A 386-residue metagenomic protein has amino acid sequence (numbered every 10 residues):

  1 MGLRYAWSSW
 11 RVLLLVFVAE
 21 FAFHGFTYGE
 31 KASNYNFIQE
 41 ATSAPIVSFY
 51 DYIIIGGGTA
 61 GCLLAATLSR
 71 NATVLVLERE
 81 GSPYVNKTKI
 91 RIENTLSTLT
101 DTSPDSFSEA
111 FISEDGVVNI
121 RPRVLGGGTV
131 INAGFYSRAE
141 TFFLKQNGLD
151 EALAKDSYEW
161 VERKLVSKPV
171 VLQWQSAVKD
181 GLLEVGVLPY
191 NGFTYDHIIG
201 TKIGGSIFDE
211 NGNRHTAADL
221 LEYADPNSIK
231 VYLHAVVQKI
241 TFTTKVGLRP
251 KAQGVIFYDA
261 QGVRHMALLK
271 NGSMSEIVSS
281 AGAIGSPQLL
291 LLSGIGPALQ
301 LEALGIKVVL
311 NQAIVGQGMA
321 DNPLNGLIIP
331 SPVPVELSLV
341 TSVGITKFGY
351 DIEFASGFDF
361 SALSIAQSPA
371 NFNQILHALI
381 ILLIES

Functional and structural regions predicted by a protein language model:
M1-W7: N-terminal secretory signal peptides that target proteins for export/translocation
W7-L13, E20-Y50, G148-Y195, K202-I203 (+1 more regions): FAD-dependent oxidoreductase catalytic-site/capping-region signature
G25-Q146, A152, I256-F257, A303 (+2 more regions): N-terminal glycine-rich phosphate/pyrophosphate-binding loop and immediately adjacent elements
Y52-I55, L75-L77, V237, V255 (+1 more regions): Short hydrophobic core segments
I112-S113, I256-V263, T346-Y350, L382-E385: Short acidic, glycine-rich loop/turn motifs
V130-N132, F143-N147, R163-V170, S206-N211 (+3 more regions): Active-site rim elements
G148-Q253, Y258, G326: Conserved redox-cofactor binding core of oxidoreductases
S228, P287-S386: Mid-to-C-terminal "cap/lid" subdomains and adjacent gly/pro-rich loops that border and regulate access to redox
